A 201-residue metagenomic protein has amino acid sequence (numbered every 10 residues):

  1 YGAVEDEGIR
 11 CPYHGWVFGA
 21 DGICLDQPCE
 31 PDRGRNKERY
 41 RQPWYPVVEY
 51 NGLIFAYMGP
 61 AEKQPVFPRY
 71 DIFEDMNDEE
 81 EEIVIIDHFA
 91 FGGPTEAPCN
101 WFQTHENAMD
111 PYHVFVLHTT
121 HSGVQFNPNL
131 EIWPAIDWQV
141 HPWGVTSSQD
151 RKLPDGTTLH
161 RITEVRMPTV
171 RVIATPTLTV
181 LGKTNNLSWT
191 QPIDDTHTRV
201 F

Functional and structural regions predicted by a protein language model:
Y1-E79: Rieske [2Fe-2S] iron-sulfur-binding domain
A61-F201: C-terminal catalytic domain of Rieske-type non-heme iron oxygenases
